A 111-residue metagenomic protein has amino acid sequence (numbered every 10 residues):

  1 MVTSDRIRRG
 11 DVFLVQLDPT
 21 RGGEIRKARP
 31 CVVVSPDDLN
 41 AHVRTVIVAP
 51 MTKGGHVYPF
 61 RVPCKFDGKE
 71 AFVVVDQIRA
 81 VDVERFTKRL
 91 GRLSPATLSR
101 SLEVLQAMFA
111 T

Functional and structural regions predicted by a protein language model:
M1-T111: Conserved functional hotspots at enzyme active or ligand-binding sites that engage polyanionic ligands
